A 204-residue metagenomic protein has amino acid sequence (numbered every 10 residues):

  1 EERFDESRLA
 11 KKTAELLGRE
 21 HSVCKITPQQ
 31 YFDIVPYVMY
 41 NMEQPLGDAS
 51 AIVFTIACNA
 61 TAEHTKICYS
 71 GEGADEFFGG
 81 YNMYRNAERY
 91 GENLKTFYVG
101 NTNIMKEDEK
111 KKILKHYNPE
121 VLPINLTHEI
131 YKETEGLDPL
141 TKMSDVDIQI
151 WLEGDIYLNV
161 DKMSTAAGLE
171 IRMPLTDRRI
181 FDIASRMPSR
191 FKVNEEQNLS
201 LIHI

Functional and structural regions predicted by a protein language model:
E1-M143, V160-L201: ATP-dependent adenylate-handling active sites, centered on carboxylate activation for C-N bond formation
V146: Exposed loop/turn and edge beta-strand positions of beta-sandwich/beta-sheet ligand-binding modules
Q149: Basic, amphipathic alpha-helical recognition segments used for DNA target recognition
L152: Phosphate/pyrophosphate-binding loops and the adjoining catalytic core of nucleotide-dependent enzymes
D155: Secretory-pathway/luminal and periplasmic proteins that interact with or process carbohydrate-rich
